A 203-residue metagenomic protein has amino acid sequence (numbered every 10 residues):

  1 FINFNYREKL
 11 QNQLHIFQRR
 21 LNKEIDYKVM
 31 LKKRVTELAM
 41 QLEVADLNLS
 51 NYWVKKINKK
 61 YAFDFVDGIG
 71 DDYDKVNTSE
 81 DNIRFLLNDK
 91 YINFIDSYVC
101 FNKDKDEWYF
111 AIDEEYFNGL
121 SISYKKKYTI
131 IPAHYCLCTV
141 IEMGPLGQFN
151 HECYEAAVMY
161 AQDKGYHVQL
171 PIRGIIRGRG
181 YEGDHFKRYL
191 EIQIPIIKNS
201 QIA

Functional and structural regions predicted by a protein language model:
Y6-E8, N12-H15, R19-A203: A solvent-exposed interaction/effector surface
